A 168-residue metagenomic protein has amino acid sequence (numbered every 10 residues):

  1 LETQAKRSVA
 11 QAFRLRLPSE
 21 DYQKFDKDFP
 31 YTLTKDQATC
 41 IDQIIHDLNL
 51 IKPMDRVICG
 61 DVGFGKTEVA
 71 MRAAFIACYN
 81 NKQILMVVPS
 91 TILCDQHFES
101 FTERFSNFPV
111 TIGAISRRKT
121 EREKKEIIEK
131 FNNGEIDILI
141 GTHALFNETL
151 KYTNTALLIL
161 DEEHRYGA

Functional and structural regions predicted by a protein language model:
L1-L85: Pre-Walker A segment
T67-A73, L93-Q96, S100: Hydrophobic positions on the alpha1 helix immediately C-terminal to the Walker A/P-loop
A70, H97-F98, N147-T153, E163-A168: Conserved ATPase-coupling elements of RecA-like P-loop NTPase cores
N81-K82, P109, G134: Glycine-centered short loops/turns at secondary-structure junctions
Q83-L93: Conserved RecA-like ASCE P-loop NTPase motor core of nucleic-acid helicases/translocases
D95-N107, E123-K130: Short amphipathic alpha-helical segment within the helicase RecA-like ATPase core that mediates nucleic-acid
I115-L139, F146-T155: Conserved motor-coupling elements within RecA-like helicase/translocase cores
T142-H143, D161-E163: Walker B catalytic acidic pair
